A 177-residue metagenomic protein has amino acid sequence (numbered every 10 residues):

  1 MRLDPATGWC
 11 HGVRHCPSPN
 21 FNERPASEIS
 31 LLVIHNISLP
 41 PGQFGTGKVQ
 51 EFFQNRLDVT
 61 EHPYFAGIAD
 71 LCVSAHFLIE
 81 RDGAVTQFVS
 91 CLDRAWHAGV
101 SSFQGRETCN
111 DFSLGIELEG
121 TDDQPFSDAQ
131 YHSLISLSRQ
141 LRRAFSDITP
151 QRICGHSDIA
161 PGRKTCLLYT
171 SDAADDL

Functional and structural regions predicted by a protein language model:
R2-P25, L31, S38-D147: Active-site-adjacent loop/helix surface patches within enzyme catalytic domains that shape the substrate-binding cleft
L39, A160-G162, D176: General alpha-helical segment detector with a strong preference for membrane-spanning helices and helix-boundary regions
Q87, S101, P161-R163, L167: Catalytic cores of processing enzymes, dominated by hydrolases/peptidases, characterized by acidic/His-rich
T121, I159, A173-A174: Hydrophobic pocket-lining residues within nucleotide cofactor-binding pockets
P125-D128, T165, S171: Helical (often loop-to-helix) elements that flank the catalytic cores of nucleotide-handling enzymes
A144, I148-R163: Acidic/histidine-rich, metal-coordinating catalytic segments
Y169-L177: Single conserved hydrophobic/aromatic residue that forms the stacking wall/gate of nucleotide- or nucleobase-binding
